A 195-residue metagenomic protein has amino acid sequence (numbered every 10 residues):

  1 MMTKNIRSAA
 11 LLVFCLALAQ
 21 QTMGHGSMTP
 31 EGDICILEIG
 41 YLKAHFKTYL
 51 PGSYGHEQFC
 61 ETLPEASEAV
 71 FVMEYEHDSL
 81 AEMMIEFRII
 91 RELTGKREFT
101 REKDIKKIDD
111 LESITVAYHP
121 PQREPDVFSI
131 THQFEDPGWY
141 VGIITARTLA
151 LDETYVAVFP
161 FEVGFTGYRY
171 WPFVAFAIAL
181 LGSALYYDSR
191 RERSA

Functional and structural regions predicted by a protein language model:
M1-A10: Bacterial N-terminal signal peptides that target proteins for export
L11-C15: Hydrophobic helical h-region of N-terminal Sec-dependent signal peptides in bacterial secretory/periplasmic proteins
A19-Q21: N-terminal signal peptide c-region/cleavage motif recognized by signal peptidases
H25-S129, E135-P137, T145-A195: Contiguous segments within soluble domain cores/interaction surfaces
